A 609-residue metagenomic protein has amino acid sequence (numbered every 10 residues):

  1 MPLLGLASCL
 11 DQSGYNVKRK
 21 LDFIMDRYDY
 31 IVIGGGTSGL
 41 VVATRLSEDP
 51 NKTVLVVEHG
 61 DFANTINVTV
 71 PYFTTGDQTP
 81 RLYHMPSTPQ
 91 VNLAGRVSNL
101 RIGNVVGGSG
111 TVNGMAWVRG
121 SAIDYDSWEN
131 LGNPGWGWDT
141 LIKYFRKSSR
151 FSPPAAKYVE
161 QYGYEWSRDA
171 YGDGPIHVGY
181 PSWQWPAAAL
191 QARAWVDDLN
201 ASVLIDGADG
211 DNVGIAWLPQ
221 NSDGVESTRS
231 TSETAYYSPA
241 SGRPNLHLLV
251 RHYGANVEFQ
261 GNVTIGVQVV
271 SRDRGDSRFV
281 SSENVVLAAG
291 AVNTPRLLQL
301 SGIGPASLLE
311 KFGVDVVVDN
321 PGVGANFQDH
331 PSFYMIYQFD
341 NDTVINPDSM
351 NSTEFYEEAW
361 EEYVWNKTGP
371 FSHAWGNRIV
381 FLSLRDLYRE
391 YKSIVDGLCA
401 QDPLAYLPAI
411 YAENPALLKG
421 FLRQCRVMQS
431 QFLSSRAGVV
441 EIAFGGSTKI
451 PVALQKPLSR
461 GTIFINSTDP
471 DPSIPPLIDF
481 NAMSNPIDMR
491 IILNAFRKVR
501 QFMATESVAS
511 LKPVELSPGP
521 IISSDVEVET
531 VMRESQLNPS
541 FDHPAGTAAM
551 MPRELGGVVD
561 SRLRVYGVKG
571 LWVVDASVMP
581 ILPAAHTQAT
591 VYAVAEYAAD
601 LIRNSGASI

Functional and structural regions predicted by a protein language model:
P2-I609: N-terminal redox-cofactor-binding region of secreted/periplasmic oxidoreductases
